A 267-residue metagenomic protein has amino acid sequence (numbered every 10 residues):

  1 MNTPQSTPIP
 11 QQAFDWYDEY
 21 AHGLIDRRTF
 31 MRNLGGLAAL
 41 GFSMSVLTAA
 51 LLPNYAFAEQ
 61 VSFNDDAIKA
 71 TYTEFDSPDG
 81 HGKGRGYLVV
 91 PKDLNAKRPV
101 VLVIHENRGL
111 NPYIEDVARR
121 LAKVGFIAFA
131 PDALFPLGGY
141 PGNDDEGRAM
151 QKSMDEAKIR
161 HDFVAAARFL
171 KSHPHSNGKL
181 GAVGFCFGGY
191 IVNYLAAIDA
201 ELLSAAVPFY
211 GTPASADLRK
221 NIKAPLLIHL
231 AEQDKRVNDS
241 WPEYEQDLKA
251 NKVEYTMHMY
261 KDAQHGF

Functional and structural regions predicted by a protein language model:
M1-T29: N-terminal secretory signal peptides
T29-P53: N-terminal export signals
E59-L94: N-terminal cap/lid segment of alpha/beta-hydrolase-fold proteins
K97-E106: Short beta-strand element of the alpha/beta-hydrolase
L134-A157, G266-F267: Cap/lid segment of the alpha/beta-hydrolase catalytic domain
A149-H173: Alpha/beta-hydrolase active-site loop
A165-K223: Primarily recognizes the serine-hydrolase "nucleophile elbow" in alpha/beta-hydrolase and SGNH/GDSL folds
I228-L230: Short beta-strand/loop motif that positions the catalytic acidic residue of the alpha/beta-hydrolase fold
